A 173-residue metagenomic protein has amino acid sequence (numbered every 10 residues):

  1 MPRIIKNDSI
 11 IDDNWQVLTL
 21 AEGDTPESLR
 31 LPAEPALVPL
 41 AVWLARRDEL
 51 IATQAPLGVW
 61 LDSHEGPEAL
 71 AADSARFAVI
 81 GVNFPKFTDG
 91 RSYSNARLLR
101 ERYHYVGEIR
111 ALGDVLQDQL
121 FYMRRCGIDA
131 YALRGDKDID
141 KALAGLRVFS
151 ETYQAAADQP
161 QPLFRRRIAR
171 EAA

Functional and structural regions predicted by a protein language model:
N14-L61: A positional/architectural concept
P35-L37, P56-G58, F77-G81, E108-R110 (+1 more regions): Structural preference for beta-strand elements that scaffold enzyme active sites
V42-E49, F87-L99, D140-R147: Active-site-adjacent beta->alpha loops and helix N-cap segments on the catalytic face of soluble alpha/beta enzymes
A52-V59, L98-A111: Short beta-strand/loop segments at the ligand-binding rim of alpha/beta enzyme cores
P56-L99: Glycine/Thr-rich beta-alpha phosphate-binding loop at enzyme active sites
V59-L61, P67-A72, Q117-A130: Catalytic cores of alpha/beta
C126-R147: Glycine-rich phosphate-binding active-site loops on the catalytic face of alpha/beta enzymes
D140-R167: C-terminal helical cap(s) of enzyme catalytic domains, especially alpha/beta-barrels
